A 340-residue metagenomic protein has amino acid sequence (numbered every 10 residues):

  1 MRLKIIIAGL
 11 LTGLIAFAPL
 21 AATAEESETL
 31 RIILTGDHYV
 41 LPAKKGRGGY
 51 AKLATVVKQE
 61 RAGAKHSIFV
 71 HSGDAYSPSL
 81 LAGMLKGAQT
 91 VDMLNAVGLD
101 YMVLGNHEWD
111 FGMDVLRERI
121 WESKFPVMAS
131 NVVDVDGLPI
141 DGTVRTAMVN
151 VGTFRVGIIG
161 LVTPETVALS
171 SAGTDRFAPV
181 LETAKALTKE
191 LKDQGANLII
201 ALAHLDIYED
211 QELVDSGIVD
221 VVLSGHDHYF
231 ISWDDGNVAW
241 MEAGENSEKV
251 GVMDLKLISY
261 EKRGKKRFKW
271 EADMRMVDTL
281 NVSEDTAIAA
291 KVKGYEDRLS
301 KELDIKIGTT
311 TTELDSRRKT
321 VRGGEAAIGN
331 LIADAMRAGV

Functional and structural regions predicted by a protein language model:
M1-I5: Positively charged n-region of N-terminal signal peptides that target proteins for export
A8-A18: Bacterial N-terminal signal peptides
A18-P19, L30, R318: Generic alpha-helical structural signal
A22-S283, A289, G323-A335: Acidic, metal/ion-coordinating pockets
S283-V340: Hard-cation-handling environments
